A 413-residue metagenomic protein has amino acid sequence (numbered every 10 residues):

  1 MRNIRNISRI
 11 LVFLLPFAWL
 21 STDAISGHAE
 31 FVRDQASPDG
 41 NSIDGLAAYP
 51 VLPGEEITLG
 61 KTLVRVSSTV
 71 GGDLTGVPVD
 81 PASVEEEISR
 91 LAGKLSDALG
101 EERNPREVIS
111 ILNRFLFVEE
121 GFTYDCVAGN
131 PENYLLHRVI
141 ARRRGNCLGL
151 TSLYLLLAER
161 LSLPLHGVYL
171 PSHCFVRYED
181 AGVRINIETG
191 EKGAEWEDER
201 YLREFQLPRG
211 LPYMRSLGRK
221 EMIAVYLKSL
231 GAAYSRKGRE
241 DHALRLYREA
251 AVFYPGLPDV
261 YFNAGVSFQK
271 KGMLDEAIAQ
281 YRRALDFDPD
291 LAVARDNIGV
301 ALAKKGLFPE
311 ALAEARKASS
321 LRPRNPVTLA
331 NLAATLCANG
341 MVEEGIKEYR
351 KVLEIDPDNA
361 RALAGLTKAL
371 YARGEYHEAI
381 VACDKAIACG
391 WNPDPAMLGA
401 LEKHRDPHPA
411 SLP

Functional and structural regions predicted by a protein language model:
D80-H137: Secondary-structure boundary elements
V108, V127-F253: Long, contiguous interaction/recruitment modules in multidomain scaffold/adaptor proteins
K228-A232, D259-Q269, V293-A303, P326-C337 (+1 more regions): Conserved alpha-helical positions within TPR/SEL1-like repeat arrays
R236, K270-K271, K304-K305, A338-N339 (+2 more regions): Register position in tetratricopeptide repeats
F253, F287, L321, I355 (+1 more regions): Structural marker of alpha-solenoid helical repeat scaffolds
